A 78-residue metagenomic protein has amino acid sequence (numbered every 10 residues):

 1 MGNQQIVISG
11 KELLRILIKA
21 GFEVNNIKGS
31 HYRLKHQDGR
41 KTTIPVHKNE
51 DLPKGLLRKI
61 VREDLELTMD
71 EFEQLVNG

Functional and structural regions predicted by a protein language model:
M1, L13, T43-I44, F72: Aromatic-enriched hydrophobic runs in primary sequence
M1-I27: N-terminal first-folded block
N3, H47, R62: Short, flexible active-site loop motifs that bind/organize anionic cofactors or intermediates
Q4-Q5, Q37, Q74: Residue-identity detector for glutamine
V24-R58: A short, structured beta-strand/loop element
K54-G78: C-terminal structural segments of small proteins and small subunits
